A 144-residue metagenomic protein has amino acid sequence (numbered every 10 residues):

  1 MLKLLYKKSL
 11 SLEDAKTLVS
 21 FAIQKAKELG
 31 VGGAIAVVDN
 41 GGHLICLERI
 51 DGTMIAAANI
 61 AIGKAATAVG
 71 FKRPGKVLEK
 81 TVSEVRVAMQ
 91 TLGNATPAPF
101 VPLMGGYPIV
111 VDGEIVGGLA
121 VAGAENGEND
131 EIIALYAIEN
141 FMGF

Functional and structural regions predicted by a protein language model:
M1-F144: Flexible, solvent-exposed loop/hinge segments and secondary-structure transition points
